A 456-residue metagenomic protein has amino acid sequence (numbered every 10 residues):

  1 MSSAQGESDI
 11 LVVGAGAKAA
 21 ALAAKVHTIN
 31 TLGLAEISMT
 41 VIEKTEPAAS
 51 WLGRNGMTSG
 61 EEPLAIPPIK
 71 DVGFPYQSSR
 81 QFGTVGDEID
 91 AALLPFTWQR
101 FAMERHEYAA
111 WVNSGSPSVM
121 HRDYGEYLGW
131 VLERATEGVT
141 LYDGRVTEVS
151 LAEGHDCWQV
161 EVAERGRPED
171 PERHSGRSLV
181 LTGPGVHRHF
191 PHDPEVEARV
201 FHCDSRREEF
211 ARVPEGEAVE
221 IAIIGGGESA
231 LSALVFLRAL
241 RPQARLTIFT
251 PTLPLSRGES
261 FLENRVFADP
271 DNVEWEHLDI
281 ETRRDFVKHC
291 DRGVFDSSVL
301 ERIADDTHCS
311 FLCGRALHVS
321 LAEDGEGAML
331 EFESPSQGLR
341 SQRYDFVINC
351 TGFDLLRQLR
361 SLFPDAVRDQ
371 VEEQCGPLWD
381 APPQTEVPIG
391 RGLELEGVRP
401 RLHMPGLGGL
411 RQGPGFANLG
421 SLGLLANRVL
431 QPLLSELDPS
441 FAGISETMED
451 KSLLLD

Functional and structural regions predicted by a protein language model:
M1-E46, Y108-E228, S232-D456: Flavin (primarily FAD) cofactor-binding/catalytic cores of flavoenzymes
K25-A102, T250-V273: N-terminal FAD cofactor-binding segment of flavoenzymes
